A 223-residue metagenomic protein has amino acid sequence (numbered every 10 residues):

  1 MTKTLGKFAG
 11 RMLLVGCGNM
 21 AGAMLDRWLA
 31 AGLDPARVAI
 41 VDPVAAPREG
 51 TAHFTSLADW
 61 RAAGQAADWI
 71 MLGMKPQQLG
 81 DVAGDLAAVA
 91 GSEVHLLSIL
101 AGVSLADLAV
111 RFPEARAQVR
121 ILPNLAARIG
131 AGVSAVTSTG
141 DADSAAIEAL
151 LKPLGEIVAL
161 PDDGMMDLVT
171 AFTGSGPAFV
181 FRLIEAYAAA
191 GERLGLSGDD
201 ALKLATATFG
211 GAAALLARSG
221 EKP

Functional and structural regions predicted by a protein language model:
M1-W60, G64-Q65, W69, A131 (+1 more regions): NAD(P)+-binding Rossmann beta1-loop-alpha1 motif at the extreme N-terminus of oxidoreductases
M24-D26, A46, L57-V136: Rossmann-like NAD(P)(H) cofactor-binding subdomain of soluble oxidoreductases
L33-P35, R48-T51, G91, P113 (+1 more regions): Short, well-ordered coil/turn elements that cap or connect secondary structure elements
P35-V38, S92-E93, R116-A117, D199: Short acidic capping loops at alpha-helix termini that bridge into adjacent secondary structure
D107-A117, V133-L168, F179-R218: Internal alpha-helical scaffold of NAD(P)-dependent oxidoreductase catalytic cores
F172: Alpha-helical membrane segments and immediately flanking helix-loop junctions that form or couple to the substrate/ion
G176: Aromatic-residue-lined binding/catalytic grooves and analogous aromatic/hydrophobic interfacial grooves in multimeric
S219-P223: Short, intrinsically disordered, charge-balanced linker/junction segments flanking boundaries in proteins
